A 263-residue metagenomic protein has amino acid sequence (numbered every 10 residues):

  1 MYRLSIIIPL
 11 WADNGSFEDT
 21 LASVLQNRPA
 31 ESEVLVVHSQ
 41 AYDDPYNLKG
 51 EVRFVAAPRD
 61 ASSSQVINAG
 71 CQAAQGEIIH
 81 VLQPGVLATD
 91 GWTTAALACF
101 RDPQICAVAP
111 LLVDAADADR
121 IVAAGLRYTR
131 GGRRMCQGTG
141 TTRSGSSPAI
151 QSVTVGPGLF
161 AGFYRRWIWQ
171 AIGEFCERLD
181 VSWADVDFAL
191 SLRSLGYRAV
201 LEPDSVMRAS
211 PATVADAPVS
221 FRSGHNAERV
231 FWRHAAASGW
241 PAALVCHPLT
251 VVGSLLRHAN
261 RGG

Functional and structural regions predicted by a protein language model:
M1-S23: N-proximal low-complexity "stem/linker" segments adjacent to membrane-targeting elements
A22-E31: Short, acidic, metal-binding catalytic loop of nucleotide-sugar glycosyltransferases
A57-A74: Glycine-rich, basic loop-to-helix element that forms the pyrophosphate-binding segment of sugar-nucleotide handling
I79: Short aromatic/hydrophobic "clamp" motif used to bind/position activated sugar donors
V86-T129: Conserved donor NDP-sugar-binding/catalytic core segment of glycosyltransferases
A96, T154-E174, R178-V206: A short, conserved alpha-helix in the catalytic core of glycosyltransferases
T129-V155, L159: Short, flexible, basic/aromatic active-site loop/helix in glycosyltransferases
S194-G263: Active-site-adjacent helix/loop segment of glycosyltransferases that harbors family-specific signature motifs
